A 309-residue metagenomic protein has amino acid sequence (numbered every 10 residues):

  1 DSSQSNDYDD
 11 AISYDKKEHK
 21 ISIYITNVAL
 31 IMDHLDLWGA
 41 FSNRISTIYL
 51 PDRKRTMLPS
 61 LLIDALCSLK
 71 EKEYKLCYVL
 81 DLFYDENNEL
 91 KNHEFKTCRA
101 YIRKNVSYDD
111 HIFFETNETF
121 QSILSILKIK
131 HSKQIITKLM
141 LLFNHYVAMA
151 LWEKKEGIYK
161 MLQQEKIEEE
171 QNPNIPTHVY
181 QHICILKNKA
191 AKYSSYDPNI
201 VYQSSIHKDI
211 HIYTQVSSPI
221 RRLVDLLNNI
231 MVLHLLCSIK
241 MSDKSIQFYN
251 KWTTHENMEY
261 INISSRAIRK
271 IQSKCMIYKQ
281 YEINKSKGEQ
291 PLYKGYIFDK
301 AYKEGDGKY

Functional and structural regions predicted by a protein language model:
D1-Y309: Electropositive polyanion-binding surfaces
